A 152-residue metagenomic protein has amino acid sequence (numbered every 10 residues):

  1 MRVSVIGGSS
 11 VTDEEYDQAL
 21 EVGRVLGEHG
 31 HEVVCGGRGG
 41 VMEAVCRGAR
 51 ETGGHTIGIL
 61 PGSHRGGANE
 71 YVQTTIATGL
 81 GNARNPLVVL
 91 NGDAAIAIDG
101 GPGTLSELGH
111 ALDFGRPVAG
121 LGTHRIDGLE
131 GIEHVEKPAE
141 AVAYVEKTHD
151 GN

Functional and structural regions predicted by a protein language model:
M1-I57: Glycine-rich beta-alpha loop segments
D17, G39-D113, G122: Acidic/glycine-enriched connector segments
D17-L20, R24, P86, G109 (+1 more regions): Amphipathic, non-transmembrane alpha-helical secondary structure
C35-G36, I98, V135: Active-site-adjacent beta-strand anchor residues
T75-G79, I132-A141: Short acidic-hydrophobic, aromatic-tinged amphipathic segments that line or gate anion-handling sites
L90-A95, V135-N152: A charged, well-structured terminal subsegment
V118-G120: Short hydrophobic beta-strand element within catalytic cores of glycosyltransferases and related nucleotide-activated
H124-H134: Catalytic binding pocket for nucleotide-activated donors in carbohydrate/polymer assembly enzymes
